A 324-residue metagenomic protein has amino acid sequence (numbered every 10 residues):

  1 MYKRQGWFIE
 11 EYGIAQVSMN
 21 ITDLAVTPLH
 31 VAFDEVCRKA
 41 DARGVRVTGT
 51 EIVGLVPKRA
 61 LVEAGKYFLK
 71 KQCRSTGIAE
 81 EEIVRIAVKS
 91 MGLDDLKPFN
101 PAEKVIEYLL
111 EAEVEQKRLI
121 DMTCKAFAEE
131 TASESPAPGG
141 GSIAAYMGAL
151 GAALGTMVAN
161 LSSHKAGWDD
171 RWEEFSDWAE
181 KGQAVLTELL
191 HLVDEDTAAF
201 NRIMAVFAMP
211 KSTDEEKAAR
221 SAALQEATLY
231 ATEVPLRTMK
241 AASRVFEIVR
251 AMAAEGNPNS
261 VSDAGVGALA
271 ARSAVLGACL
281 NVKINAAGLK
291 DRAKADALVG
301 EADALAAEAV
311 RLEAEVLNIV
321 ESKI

Functional and structural regions predicted by a protein language model:
M1-Y2: Conserved small/polar residues in nucleotide/adenosyl-binding loops
Q5-R118: C-terminal non-catalytic interaction/assembly regions of soluble proteins
Q16-D23, A137, A179, Q183: Short glycine-rich or small-residue beta-strand-to-loop segments that form or flank ligand, phosphate, metal/Fe-S
D23, T131-V158, N259-A278: Conserved phosphate/anionic-ligand binding catalytic regions in large, soluble enzymes, centered on
K97-S135, A144, L161-F175: Non-catalytic terminal/interface segments that mediate subunit docking, oligomerization, and allosteric communication
H164-P210, L305-A306, R311-L312: A structural-propensity feature for long, helix-poor, extended segments
D196-L269, S273, N285: Amphipathic alpha-helical interface segments
V245-I248, S260-I319: Preference for long, well-ordered alpha-helical segments
